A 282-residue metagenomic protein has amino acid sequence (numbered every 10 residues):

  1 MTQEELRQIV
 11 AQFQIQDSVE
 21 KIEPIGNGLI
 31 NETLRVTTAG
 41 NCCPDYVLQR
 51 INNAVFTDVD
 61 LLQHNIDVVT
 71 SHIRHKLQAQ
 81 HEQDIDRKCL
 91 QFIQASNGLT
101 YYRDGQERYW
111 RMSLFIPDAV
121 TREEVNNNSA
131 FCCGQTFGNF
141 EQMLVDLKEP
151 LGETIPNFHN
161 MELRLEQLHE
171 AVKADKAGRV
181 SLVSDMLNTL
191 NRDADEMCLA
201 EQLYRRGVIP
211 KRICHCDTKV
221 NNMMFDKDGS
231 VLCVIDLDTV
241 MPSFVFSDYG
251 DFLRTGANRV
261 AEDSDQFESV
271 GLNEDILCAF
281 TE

Functional and structural regions predicted by a protein language model:
M1-E23, V69, I73: Juxta-kinase regulatory segment immediately upstream of eukaryotic protein kinase catalytic domains
I15-A39: ATP-binding glycine-rich phosphate-binding loop
Q16, E23-N27, Q49-D60, I116-Q135 (+3 more regions): ATP-dependent phospho-/nucleotidyl transfer catalytic cores
T33-R35, M112, I213: Conserved hydrophobic/aromatic beta-strand scaffold that supports enzyme active sites
T37-D45, K227-S230: Active-site beta-strand-loop-beta-strand hairpin of nuclease catalytic cores that positions key catalytic residues
C42-N65, S71-L151: ATP-binding pocket architecture of kinase catalytic cores
N221-A261: Catalytic activation segment of kinase domains across protein kinase-like and atypical kinase folds
F246-E282: Active-site activation/catalytic loop segments of kinase-like enzymes and analogous catalytic loops in related
